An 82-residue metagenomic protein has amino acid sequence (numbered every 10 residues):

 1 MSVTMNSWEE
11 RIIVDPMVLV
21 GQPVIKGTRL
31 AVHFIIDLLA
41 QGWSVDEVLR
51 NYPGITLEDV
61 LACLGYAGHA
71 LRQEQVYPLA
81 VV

Functional and structural regions predicted by a protein language model:
M1-L30: N-terminal first-folded block
N6-S7, I55, L61-V82: Short, charged, surface-exposed hinge/linker loops at domain edges that act as mobile lids or interdomain connectors
L19-Y66: Amphipathic, hydrophobic secondary-structure cores in small proteins
